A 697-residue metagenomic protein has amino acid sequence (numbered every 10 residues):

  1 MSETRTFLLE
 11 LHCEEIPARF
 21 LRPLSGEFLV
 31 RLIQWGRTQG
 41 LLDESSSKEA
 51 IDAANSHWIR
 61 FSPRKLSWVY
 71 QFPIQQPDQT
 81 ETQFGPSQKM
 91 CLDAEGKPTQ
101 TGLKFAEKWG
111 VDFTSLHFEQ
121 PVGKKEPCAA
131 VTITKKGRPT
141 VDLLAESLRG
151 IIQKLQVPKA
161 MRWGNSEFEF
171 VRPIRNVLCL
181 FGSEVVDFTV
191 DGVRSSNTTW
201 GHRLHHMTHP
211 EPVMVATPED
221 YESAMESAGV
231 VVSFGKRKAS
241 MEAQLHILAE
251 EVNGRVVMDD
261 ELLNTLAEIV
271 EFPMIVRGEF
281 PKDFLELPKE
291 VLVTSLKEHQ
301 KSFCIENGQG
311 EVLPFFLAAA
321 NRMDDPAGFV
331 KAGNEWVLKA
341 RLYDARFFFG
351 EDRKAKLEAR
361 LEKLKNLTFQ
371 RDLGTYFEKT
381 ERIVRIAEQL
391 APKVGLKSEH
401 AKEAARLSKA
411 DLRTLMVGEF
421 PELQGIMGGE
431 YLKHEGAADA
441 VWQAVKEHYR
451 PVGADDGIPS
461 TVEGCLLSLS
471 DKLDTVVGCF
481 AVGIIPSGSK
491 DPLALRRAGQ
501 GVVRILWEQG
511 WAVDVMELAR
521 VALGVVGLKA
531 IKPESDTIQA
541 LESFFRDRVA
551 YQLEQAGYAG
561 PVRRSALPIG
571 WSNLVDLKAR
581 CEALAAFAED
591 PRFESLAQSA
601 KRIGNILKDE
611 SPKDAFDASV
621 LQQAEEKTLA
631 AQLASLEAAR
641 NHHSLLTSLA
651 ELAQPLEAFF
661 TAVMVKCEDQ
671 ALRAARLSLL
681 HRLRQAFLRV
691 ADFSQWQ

Functional and structural regions predicted by a protein language model:
M1-Q697: Amphipathic alpha-helical "coupling" segments that flank catalytic cores
